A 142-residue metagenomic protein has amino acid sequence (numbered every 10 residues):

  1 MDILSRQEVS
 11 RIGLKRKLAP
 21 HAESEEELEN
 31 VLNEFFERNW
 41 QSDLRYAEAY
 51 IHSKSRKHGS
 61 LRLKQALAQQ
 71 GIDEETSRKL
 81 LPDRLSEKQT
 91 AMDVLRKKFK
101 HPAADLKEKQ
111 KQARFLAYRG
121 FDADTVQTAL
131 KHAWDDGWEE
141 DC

Functional and structural regions predicted by a protein language model:
M1-C142: An alpha-helical, amphipathic repeat domain used for nucleic-acid recognition, typified by the mTERF helical solenoid
